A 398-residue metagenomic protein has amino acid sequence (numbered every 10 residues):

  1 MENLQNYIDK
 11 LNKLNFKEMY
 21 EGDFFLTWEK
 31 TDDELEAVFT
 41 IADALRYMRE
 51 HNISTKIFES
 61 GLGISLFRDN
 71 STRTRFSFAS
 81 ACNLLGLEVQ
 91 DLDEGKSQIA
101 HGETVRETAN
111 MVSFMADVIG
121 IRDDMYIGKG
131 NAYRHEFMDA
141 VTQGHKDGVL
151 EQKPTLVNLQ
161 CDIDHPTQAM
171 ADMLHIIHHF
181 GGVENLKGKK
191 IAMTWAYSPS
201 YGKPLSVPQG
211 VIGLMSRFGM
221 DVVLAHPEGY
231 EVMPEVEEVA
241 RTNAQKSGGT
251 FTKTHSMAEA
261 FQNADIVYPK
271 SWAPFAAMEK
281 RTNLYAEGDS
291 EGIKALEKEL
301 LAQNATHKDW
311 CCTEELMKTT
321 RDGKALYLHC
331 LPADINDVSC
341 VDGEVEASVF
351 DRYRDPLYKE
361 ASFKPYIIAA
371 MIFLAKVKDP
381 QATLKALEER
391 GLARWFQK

Functional and structural regions predicted by a protein language model:
M1-F76, S80: Positively charged, low-complexity intrinsically disordered leader regions
K56-I177, I335: Phosphate/diphosphate ligand-binding glycine-rich loop within oxidoreductases
R68-S80, I177-E291: Glycine-rich phosphate/diphosphate-binding loop of Rossmann-like nucleotide-binding domains
V112, E259-A260, V349: Structural alpha-helical scaffold elements that stabilize or flank donor/cofactor-binding regions in carbohydrate
V149, N185-K187, S216, E315-K324 (+1 more regions): Short, conserved loop/helix-junction motifs that constitute active-site signature segments in enzyme catalytic cores
A277-V341: ADP-ribose/adenylate-binding Rossmann-like module
T320-K398: Adenosine-phosphate binding glycine-rich loop
